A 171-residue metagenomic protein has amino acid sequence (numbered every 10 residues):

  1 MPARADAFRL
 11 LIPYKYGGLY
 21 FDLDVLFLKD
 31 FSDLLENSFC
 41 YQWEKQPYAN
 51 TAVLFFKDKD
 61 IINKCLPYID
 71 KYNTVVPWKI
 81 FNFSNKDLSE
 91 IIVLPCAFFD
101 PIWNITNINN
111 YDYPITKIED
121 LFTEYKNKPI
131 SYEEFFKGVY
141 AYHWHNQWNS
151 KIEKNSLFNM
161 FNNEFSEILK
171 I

Functional and structural regions predicted by a protein language model:
M1-D6, F21-I171: Glycosyltransferase-associated regions of secretory-pathway enzymes, highlighting luminal stem/catalytic domains
L10, G18-Y20: Short aromatic/hydrophobic "clamp" motif used to bind/position activated sugar donors
